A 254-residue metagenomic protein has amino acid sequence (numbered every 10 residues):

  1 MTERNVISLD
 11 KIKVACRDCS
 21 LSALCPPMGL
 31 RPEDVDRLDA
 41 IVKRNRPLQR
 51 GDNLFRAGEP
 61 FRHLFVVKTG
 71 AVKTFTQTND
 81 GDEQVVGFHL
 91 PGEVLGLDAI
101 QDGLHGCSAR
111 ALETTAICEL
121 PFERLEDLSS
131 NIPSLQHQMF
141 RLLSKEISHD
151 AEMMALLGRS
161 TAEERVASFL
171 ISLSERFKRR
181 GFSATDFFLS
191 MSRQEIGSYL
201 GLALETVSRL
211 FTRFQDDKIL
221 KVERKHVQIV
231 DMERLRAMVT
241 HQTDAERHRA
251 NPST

Functional and structural regions predicted by a protein language model:
M1-A15, L24, L142-E146, R165 (+1 more regions): Long cytosolic regulatory regions associated with cyclic-nucleotide signaling
T2-R50, V94-L95, A99-I100: Cyclic nucleotide-binding regulatory module and flanking cytosolic helices
N45, F88, E119, S190 (+1 more regions): Short aromatic/basic micro-patch
G51, R62-F75, P91-G92: Glycine- and acidic-residue-biased ligand/ion/polar-headgroup-sensing regions
L54-E59: Short phosphate-coordinating micro-motif centered on Lys-Gly-acidic
V85-E152: Cyclic-nucleotide recognition modules
S130-A203: Polybasic "coupling" helices that flank or enter modular domains
E175-T254: Phosphate-/nucleic-acid-contacting segments
